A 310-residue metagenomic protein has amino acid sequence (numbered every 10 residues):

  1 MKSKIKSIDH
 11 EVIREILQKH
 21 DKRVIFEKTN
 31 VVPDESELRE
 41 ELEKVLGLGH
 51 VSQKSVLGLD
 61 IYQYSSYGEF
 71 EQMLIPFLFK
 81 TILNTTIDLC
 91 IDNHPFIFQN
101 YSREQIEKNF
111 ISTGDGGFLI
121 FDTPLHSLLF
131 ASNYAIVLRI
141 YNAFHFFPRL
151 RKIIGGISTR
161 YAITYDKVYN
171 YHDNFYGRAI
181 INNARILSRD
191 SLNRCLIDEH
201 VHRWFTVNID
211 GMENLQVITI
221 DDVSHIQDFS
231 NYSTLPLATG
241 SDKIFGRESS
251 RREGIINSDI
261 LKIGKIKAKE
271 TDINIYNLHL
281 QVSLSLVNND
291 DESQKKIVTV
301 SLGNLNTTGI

Functional and structural regions predicted by a protein language model:
M1-L42, L192-N193, E199-I310: Intrinsically disordered, glycine/charged-rich C-terminal tails and inter-domain linkers that flank nucleotidyl cyclase
L17, L38, L42, L46-L48 (+18 more regions): Generic detector of leucine side chains in alpha-helical contexts
H20-N133: Catalytic NTP-binding/metal-coordinating core of nucleotidyl cyclase/transferase enzymes
T29, P33, K54-G58, N109 (+8 more regions): Functionally constrained cores in energy, signaling, and assembly domains
G47-G49, G58, G68, G114-G117 (+10 more regions): Residue-identity detector for glycine
D122-I255: Catalytic beta-strand-to-alpha-helix segment of the class III nucleotidyl cyclase homology domain
